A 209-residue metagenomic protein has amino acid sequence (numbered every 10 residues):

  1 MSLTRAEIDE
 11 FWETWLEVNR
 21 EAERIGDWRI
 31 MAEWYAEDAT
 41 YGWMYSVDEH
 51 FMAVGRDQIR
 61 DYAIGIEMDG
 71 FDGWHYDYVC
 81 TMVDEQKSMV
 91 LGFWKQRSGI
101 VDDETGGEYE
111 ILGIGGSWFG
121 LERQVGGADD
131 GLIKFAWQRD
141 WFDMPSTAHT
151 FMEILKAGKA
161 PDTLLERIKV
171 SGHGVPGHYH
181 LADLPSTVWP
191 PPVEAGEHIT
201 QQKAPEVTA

Functional and structural regions predicted by a protein language model:
S2-D38, D69: Short acidic-aromatic low-complexity motifs
S2-E7, M68-A209: A beta-strand edge to alpha-helix "cap/lid" segment located at domain peripheries
E17, E21, M44, V101-D103: General structural signal for alpha-helix termini and helix-helix connectors
W28-F93: A solvent-exposed, acidic/Ser-Thr-rich amphipathic alpha-helical stretch
